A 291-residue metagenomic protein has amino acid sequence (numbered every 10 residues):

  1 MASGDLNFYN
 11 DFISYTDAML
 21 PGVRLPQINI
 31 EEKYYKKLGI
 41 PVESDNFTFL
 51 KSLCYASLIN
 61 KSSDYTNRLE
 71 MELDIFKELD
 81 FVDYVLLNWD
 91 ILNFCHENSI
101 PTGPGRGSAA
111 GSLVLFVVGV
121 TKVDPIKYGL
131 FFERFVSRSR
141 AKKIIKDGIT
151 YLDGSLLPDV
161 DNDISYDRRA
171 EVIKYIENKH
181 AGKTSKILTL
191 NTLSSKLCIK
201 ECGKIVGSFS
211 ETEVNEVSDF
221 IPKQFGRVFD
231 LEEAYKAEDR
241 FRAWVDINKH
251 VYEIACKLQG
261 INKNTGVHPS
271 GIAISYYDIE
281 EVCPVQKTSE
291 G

Functional and structural regions predicted by a protein language model:
M1-G291: Alpha-helical scaffold/interaction cores of sigma-54-like transcription cofactors and many family A DNA polymerases
